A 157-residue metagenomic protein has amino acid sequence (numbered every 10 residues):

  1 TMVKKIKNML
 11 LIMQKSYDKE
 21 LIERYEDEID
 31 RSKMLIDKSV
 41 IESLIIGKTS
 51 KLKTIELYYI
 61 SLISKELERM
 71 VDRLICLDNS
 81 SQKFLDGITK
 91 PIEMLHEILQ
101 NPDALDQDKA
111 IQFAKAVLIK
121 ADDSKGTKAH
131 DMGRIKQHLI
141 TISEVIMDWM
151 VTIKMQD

Functional and structural regions predicted by a protein language model:
T1-D157: Cytosolic, long alpha-helical scaffolding segments
